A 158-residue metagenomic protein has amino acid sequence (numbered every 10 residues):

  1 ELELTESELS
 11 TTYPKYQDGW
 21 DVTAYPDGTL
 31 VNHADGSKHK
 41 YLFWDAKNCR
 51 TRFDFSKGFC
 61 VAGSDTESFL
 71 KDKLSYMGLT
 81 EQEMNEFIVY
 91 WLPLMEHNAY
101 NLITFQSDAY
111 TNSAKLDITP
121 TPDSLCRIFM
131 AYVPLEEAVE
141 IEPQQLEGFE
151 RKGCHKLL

Functional and structural regions predicted by a protein language model:
E1-L158: Protease-labile, long low-complexity intrinsically disordered regions enriched in Pro/Ser/Thr
